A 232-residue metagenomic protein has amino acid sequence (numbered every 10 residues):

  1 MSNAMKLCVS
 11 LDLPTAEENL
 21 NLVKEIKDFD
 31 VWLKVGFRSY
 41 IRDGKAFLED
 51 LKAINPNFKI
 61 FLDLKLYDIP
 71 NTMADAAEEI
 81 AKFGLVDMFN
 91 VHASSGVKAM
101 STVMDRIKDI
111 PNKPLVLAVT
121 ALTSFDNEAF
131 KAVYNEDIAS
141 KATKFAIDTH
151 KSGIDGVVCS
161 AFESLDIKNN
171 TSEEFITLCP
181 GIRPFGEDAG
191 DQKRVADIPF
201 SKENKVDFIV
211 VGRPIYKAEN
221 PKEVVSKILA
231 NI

Functional and structural regions predicted by a protein language model:
M1-E25: N-terminal glycine-rich anion-binding loop in soluble enzyme alpha/beta folds
S2, V23-D28, A46-N57, E78-G84 (+3 more regions): Acidic (Asp/Glu)-rich catalytic clusters
N3-A4, D68, T72-G156, S160-S164 (+2 more regions): Conserved anion-binding
V9, L33, K65, F89 (+4 more regions): Conserved, mostly hydrophobic/aromatic
V35, R42-K45, C159-V206: A C-terminal functional module that forms or caps the active site or interfaces directly with catalytic machinery
A46, A74-D75, E136-T143, D191-P199 (+1 more regions): Charged helix-capping and loop-helix junction motifs
V86-G96, P184, R194-V224: Glycine-rich phosphate-binding active-site loops on the catalytic face of alpha/beta enzymes
M100-R106, I215-I232: C-terminal helical cap(s) of enzyme catalytic domains, especially alpha/beta-barrels
